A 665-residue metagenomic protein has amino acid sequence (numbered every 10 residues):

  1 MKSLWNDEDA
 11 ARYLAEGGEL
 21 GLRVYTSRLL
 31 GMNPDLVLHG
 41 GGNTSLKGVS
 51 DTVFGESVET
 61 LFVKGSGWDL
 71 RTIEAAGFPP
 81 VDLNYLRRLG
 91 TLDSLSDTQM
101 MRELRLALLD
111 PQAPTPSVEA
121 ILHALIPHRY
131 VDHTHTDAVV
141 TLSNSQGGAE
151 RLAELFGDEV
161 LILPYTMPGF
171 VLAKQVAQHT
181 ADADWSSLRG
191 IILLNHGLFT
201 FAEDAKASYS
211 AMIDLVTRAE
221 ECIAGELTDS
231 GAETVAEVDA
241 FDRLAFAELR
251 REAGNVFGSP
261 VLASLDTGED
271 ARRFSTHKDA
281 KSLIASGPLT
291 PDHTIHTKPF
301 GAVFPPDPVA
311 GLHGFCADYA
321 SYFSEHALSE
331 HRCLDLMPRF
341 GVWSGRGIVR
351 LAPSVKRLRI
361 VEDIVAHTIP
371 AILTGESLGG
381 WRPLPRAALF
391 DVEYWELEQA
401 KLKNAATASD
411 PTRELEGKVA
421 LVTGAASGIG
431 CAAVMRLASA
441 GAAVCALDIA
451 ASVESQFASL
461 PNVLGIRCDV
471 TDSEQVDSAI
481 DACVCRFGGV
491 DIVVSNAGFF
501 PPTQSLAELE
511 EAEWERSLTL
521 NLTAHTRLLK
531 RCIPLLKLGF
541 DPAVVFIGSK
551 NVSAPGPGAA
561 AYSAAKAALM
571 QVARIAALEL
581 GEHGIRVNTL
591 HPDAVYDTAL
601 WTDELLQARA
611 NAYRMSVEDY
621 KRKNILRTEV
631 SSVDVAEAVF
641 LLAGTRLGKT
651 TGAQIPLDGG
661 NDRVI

Functional and structural regions predicted by a protein language model:
M1-A420, A432: Glycine-rich flexible loops
F500-T503, L647, T651-I665: Short C-terminal tail/terminal secondary-structure segment of NAD(P)H-dependent dehydrogenase/reductase domains
Q504-L506, E513-E515: Substrate-binding pocket helix/loop in short-chain dehydrogenase/reductase
L529, A565, A573: Active-site helix of classical SDR
P534, L578-E579, G648: Alpha-helical segment proximal to the catalytic Tyr-Lys
S549: Residue(s) in the substrate-gating loop at a strand-loop-helix junction that position the organic substrate next
G581, R586, T650-G652: Short, small/polar-rich loop/turn modules that mediate ligand/substrate recognition or access, typified
